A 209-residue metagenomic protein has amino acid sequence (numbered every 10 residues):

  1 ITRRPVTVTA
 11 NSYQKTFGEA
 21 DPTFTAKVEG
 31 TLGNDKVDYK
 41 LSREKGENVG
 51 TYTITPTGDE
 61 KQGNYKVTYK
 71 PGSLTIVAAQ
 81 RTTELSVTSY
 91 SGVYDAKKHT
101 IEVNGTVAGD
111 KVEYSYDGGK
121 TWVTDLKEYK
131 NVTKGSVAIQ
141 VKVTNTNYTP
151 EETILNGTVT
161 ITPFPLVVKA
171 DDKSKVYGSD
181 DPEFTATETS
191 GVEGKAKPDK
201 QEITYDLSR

Functional and structural regions predicted by a protein language model:
I1-R209: Solvent-exposed beta-strand/loop surfaces, strongest in extracytoplasmic domains of secreted and cell-surface proteins
